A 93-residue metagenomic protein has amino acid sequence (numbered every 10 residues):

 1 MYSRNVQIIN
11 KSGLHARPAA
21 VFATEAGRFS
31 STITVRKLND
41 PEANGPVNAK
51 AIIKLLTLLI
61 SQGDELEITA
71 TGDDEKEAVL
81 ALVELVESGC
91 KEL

Functional and structural regions predicted by a protein language model:
M1-N10: Short amphipathic
S3, S30, E65: Broad gene-expression machinery/nucleic-acid interaction feature
I8, K37, A70: Flexible glycine-/small-residue-rich
K11-S61: Compact, glycine-rich, soluble single-domain proteins
L56-L93: C-terminal structural segments of small proteins and small subunits
